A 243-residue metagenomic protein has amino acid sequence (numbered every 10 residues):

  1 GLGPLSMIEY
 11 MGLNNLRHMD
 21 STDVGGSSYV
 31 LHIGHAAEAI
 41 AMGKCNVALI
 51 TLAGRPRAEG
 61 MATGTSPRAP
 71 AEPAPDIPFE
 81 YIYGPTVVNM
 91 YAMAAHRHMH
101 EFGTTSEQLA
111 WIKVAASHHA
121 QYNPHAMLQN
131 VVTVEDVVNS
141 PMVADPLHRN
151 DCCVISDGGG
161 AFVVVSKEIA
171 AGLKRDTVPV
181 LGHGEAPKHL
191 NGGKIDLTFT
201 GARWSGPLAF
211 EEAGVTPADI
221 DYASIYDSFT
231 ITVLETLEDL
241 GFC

Functional and structural regions predicted by a protein language model:
G1, H18-S21, A48-A53, E107-V114 (+2 more regions): Beta-strand segments within the central parallel beta-sheet cores of soluble alpha/beta enzyme folds
G1-A48, R55-M90, L128-V154, H183-K188 (+1 more regions): Conserved catalytic cysteine-centered active-site region of acyl-thioester-dependent Claisen-condensing enzymes
L2-I8, G192-L197, D227-C243: Short glycine/threonine-rich loop-to-helix capping motif typified by GTGT followed within a few residues by an Asp-Pro
V24-G54, N89-Y122, F162-E168: Active-site-proximal alpha-helical scaffold in enzymes
H32, A36, I40, A161 (+3 more regions): Stable alpha-helical structural segments in soluble proteins, enriched in small hydrophobic residues
E59-T65, Q121-P124, N191-G193, L234-L237: Short acidic, glycine/serine/threonine-rich loops at helix termini
I77, Y81, W111, M142-L208 (+1 more regions): Condensing-enzyme catalytic core mediating Claisen C-C bond formation in acyl metabolism
H98-G103, G206-D219: Phosphate/pyrophosphate-binding loops at sites that engage ATP/ADP/AMP, CoA/4′-phosphopantetheine, polyphosphate
